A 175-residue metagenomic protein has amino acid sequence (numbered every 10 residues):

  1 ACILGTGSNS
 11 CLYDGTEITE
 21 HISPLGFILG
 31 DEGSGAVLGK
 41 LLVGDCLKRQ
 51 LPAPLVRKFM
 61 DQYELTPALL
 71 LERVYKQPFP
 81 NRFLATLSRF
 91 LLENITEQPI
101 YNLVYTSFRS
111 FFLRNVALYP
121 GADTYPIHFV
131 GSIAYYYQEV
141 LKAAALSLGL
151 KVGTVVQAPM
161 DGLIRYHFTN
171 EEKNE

Functional and structural regions predicted by a protein language model:
A1-R57: Phosphate-binding/catalytic loop of phosphoryl-transfer enzymes
V43-E175: ATP-binding/phosphotransfer module of carbohydrate and carboxylate kinases, centering on a glycine-rich
